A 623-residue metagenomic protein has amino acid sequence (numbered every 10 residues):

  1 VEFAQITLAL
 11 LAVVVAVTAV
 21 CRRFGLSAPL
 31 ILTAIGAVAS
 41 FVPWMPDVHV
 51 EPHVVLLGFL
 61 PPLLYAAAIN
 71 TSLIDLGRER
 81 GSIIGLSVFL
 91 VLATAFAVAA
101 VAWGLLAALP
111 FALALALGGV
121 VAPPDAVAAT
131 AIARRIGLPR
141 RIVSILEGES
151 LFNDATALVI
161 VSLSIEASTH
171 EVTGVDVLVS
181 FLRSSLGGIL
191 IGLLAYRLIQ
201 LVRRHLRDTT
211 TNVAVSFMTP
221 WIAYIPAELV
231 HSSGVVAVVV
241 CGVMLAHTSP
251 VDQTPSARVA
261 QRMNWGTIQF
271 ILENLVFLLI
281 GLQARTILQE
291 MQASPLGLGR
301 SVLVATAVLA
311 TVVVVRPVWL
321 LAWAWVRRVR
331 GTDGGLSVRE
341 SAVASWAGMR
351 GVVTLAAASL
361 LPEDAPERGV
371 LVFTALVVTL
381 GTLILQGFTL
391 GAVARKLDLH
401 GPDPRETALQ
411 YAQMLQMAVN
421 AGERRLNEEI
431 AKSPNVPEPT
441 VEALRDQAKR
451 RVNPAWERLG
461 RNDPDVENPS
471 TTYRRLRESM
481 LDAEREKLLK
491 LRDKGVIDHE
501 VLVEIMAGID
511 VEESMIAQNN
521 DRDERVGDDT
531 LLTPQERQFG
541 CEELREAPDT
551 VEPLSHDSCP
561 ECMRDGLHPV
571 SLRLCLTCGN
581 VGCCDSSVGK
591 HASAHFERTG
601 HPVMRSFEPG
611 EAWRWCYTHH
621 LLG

Functional and structural regions predicted by a protein language model:
V1, G192-R207, T248-R262, E457-T471 (+4 more regions): Membrane-interacting alpha-helical segments
V1-Y411, M417-N420, R424, L489 (+3 more regions): Transmembrane helical cores of multi-pass secondary ion antiporters/exchangers
E2-I6, V496, E500-P534, T577 (+1 more regions): In a subset of proteins, long, contiguous C-terminal domains/tails are tracked
T267, R564-G566: Short loop/turn motifs at secondary-structure junctions and domain boundaries
L399-E536: Cytosolic C-terminal regulatory domains/tails of membrane transporters and channels
E536-S558, D565, V581-G623: Cys/His-rich, Zn2+-coordinating zinc-finger modules
S555, S571-L574: Short metal-coordination and nucleic-acid-contact micro-motifs, chiefly zinc-binding Cys/His arrays
P560, L576: Cys/His/Pro-rich metal-binding microdomains
